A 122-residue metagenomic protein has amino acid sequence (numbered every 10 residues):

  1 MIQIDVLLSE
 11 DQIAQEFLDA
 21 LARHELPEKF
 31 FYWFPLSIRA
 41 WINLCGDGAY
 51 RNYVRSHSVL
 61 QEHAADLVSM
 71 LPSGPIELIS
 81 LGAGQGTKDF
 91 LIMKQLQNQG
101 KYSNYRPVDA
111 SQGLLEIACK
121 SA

Functional and structural regions predicted by a protein language model:
M1-F30: N-terminal auxiliary segments of SAM/dcSAM-dependent transferases
L21-G74: Class I SAM-dependent methyltransferase Rossmann-like catalytic core, especially the SAM/SAH-binding loop
E62-M70, L91-L96, S121: A generic secondary-structure signal
G74-Q85: Conserved class I S-adenosyl-L-methionine
Q85-K101: Conserved SAM-binding loop of SAM-dependent methyltransferases across substrates and taxa, primarily the Class I
S103-R106: Short beta-strand element of Class I
V108-S111: Conserved SAM/SAH-binding beta-strand->alpha-helix loop
L115-A122: Conserved SAM-binding loop
